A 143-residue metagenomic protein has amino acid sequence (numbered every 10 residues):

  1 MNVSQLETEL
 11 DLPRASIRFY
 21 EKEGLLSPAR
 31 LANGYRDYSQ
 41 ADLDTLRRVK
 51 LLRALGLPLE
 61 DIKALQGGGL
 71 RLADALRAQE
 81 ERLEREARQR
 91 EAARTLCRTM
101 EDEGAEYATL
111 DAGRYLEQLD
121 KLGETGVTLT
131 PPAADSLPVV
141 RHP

Functional and structural regions predicted by a protein language model:
M1-A64: Basic helix-turn-helix/winged-helix DNA-binding cores and closely related short helical interaction motifs
E21-K22, D37-Q40, T109, E117 (+1 more regions): Intrinsically disordered, low-complexity regions enriched in small/polar residues
K50, A64-G126: Short, charged amphipathic alpha-helical surface segments
G126-P143: Hydrophobic protein-protein interaction segments
